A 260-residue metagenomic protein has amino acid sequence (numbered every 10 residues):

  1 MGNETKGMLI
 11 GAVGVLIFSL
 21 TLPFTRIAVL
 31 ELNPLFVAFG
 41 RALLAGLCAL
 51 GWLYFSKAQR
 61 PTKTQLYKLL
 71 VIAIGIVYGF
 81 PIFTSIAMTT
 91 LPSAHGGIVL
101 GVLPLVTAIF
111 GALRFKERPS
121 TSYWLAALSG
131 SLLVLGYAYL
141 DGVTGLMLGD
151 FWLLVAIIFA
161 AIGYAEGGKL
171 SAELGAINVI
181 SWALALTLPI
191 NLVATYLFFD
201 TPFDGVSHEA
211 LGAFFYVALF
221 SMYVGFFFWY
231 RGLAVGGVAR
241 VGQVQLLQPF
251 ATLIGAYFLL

Functional and structural regions predicted by a protein language model:
M1-F36, G142-K169, I190: Glycine-/small-residue-enriched transmembrane alpha-helix faces in small-molecule transporters and effluxers
G11, A38-G40, P81, H95-V102 (+2 more regions): Helix-helix packing/entry segments at the starts of transmembrane helices
G11-A12, T64-A73, P119-S131, G149-L153 (+2 more regions): Cytoplasmic-side transmembrane-helix entry/capping segments in multi-pass membrane proteins
I17-L22, L50-L100, G136, A218-G236: Specific transmembrane alpha-helical segments of multi-pass solute transporters/efflux pumps, especially DMT/EamA
L20, F24-I27, E31, A45-P61 (+4 more regions): Membrane-interface helix-cap regions at the ends of transmembrane helices in multi-pass membrane proteins
L30-A45, S85-L103, M147-F159, H208-M222: Structural signature of hydrophobic alpha-helical transmembrane segments
A49, I72, V102, F110 (+6 more regions): Hydrophobic transmembrane alpha-helices of multi-pass small-molecule transport proteins
A49, T107-I109, L113, G145-D200 (+2 more regions): Transmembrane alpha-helical segments that form core, pore/gating elements of small-molecule transporters/exporters
